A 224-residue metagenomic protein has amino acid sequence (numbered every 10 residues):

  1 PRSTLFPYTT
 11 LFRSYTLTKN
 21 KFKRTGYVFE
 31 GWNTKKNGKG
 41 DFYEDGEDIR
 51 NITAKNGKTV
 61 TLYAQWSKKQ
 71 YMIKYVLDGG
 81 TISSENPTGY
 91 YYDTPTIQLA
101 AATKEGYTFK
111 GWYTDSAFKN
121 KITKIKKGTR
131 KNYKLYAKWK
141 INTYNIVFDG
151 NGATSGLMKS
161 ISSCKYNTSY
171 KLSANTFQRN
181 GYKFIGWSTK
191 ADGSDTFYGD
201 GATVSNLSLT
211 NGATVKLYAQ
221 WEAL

Functional and structural regions predicted by a protein language model:
P1-T10: Single conserved hydrophobic/aromatic residue that forms the stacking wall/gate of nucleotide- or nucleobase-binding
T9-L224: Secondary-structure capping and domain/repeat boundary segments
